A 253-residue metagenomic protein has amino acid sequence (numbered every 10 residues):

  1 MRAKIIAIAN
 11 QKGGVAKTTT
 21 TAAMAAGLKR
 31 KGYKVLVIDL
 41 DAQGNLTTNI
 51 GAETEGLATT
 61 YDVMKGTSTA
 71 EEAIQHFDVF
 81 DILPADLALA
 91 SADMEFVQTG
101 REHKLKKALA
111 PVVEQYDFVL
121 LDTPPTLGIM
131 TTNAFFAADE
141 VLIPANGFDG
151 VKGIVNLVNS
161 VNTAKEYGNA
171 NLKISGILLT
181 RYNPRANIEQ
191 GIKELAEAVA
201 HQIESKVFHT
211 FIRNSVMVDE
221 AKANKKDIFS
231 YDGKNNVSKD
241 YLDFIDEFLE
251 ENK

Functional and structural regions predicted by a protein language model:
M1-K253: P-loop NTP-binding core
